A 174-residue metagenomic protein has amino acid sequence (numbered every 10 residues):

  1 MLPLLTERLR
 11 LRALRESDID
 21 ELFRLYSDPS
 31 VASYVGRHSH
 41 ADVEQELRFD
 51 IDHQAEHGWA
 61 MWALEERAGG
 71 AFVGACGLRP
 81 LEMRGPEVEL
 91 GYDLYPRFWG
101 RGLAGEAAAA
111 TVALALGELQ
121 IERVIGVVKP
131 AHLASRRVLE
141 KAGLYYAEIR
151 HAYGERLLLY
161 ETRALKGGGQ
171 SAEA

Functional and structural regions predicted by a protein language model:
M1-R97, A110, L114, E118 (+3 more regions): GNAT-family acyltransferases
Y92-L94, G100-L114, L133-K141: Conserved acetyl-CoA-binding loop-helix of GNAT-fold acetyltransferases
P130: Catalytic-loop Lys-Pro-X-Asn motif of eukaryotic-like protein kinases
